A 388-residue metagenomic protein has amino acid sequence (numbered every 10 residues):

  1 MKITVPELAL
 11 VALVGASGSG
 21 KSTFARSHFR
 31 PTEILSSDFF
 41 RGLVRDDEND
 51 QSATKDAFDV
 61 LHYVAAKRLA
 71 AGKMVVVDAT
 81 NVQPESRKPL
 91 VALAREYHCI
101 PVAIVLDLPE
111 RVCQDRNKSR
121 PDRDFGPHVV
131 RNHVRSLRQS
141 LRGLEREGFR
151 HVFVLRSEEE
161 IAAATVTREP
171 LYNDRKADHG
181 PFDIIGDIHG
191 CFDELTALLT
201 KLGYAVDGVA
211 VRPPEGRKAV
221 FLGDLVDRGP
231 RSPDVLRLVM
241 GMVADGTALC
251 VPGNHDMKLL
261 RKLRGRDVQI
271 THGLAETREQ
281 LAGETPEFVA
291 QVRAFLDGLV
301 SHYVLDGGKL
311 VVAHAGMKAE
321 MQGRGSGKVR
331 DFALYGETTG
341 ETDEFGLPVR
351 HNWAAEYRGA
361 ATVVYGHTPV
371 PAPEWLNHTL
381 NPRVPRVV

Functional and structural regions predicted by a protein language model:
K2-V14, P31, L108-R168: Conserved GTP-binding G-domain of TRAFAC-class P-loop NTPases and closely related GTPase folds
A12-G18, G366: The Walker A (P-loop) glycine that initiates the GxxxxGKT/S ATP-binding motif of P-loop NTPases
S19-V75, E85, R111-Q114: Conserved substrate/cofactor phosphate-moiety recognition/catalytic segment in nucleotide-dependent phosphotransferases
L43, D47, V82-D122: ATP-dependent NMP and nucleoside kinases share a basic, alpha-helical "lid"
V129-R131, P214-G216, R228-V304, K309-V312 (+2 more regions): Active-site neighborhood of divalent metal-dependent phosphoester bond hydrolases
E160-L236: N-terminal active-site segment of His-dependent metallophosphoesterases
C191-D193, D227-P230, D256-L260, K318-E320 (+2 more regions): Active-site environment of divalent metal-dependent phosphoester hydrolases
L347-V388: Conserved beta-sheet core of the metallophosphoesterase superfamily
